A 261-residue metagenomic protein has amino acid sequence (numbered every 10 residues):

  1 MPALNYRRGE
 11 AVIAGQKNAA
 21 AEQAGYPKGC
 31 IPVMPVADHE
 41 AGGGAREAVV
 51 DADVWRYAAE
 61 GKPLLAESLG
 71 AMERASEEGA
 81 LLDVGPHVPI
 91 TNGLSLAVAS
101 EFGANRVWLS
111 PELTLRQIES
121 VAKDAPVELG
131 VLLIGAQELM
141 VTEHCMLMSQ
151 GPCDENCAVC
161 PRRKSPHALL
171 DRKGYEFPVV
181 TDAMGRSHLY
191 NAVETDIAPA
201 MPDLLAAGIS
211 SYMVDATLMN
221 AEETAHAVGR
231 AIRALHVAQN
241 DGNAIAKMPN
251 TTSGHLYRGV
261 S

Functional and structural regions predicted by a protein language model:
M1-V98, F102-S261: Active-site pocket-lining/capping segments in soluble small-molecule metabolic enzymes
